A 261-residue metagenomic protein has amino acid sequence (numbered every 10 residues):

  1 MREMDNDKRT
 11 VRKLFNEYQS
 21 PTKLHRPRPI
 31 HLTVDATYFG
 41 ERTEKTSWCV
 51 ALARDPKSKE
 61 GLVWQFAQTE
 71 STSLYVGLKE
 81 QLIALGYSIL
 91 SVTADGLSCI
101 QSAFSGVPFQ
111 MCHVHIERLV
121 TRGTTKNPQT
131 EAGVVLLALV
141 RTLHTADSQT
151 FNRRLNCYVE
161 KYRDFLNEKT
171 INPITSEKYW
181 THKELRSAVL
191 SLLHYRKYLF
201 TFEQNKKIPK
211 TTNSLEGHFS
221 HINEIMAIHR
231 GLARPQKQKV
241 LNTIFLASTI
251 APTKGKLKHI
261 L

Functional and structural regions predicted by a protein language model:
M1-D5: DNA-recognition alpha helix
N6-T93, S98, S102, Y195 (+1 more regions): RNase H-like nuclease fold core
T22, E70, T130, H229-G231: A short hydrophobic/aromatic micro-motif that marks alpha-helical segments and, especially, helix-coil
Y87-L97, F104, L137-L261: Acidic/histidine-rich catalytic cores and adjacent linkers of DNA breakage/strand-transfer/modification proteins
S91-A138: Conserved beta-strand -> loop -> alpha-helix junction used to position metal-binding or nucleic-acid-contacting
